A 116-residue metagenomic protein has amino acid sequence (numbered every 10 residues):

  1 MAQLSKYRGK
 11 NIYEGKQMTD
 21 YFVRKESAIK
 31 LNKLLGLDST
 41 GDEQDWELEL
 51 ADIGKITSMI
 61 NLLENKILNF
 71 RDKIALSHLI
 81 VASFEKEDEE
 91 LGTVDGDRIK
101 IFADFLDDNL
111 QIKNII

Functional and structural regions predicted by a protein language model:
M1-K10: Eukaryotic intrinsically disordered, low-complexity regulatory tails and linkers enriched in charged/polar residues
I12-T19: Hydrophobic alpha-helical transmembrane segments
T19-V23, S27-D108, I112-I116: Alpha-helical solenoid scaffolds in large eukaryotic transport, assembly, and signaling factors
